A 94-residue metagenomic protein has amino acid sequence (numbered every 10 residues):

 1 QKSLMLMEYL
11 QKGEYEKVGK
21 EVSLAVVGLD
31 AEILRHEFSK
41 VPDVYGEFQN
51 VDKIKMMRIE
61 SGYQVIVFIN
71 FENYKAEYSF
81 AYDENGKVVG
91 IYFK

Functional and structural regions predicted by a protein language model:
Q1-K12: Short, low-complexity N-terminal intrinsically disordered segments enriched in polar/charged residues
Y15-E60: Short solvent-exposed beta->alpha transition segments
M56-K94: Exposed beta-sheet edge and beta->alpha loop/turn motif
